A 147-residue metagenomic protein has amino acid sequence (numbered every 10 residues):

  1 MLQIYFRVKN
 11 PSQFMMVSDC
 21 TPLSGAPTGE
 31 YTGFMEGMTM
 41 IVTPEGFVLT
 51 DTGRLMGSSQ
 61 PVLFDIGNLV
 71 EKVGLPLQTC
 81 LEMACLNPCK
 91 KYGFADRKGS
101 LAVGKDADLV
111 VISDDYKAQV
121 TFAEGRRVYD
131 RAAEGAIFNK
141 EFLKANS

Functional and structural regions predicted by a protein language model:
M1: Glycine-rich, Lys/Arg-enriched anion-binding loops that position phosphate/diphosphate groups for phosphoryl
I4-S18, L23-K105, L109-V111: His/Asp/Glu-enriched, well-ordered alpha-helical/loop segment that forms or immediately abuts the divalent-metal
C85, K90, S100-S147: C-terminal cap of metal-dependent C-N hydrolases
